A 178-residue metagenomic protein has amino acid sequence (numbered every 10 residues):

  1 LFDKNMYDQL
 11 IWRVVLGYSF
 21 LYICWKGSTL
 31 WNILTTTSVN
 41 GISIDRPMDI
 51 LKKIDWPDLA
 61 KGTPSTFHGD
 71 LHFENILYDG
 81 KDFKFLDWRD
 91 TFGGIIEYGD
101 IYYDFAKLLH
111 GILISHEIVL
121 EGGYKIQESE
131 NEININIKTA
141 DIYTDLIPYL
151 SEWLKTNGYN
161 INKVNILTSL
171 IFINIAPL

Functional and structural regions predicted by a protein language model:
L1-G27, H116-Q127, N131-L150, L154 (+2 more regions): Phosphate/pyrophosphate-binding loops and the adjoining catalytic core of nucleotide-dependent enzymes
L1-K4, L21-G27, N32-T36, D90-T91 (+3 more regions): A glycine-centered beta->alpha junction motif in the catalytic cores of kinase/phosphotransferase enzymes
F2-T66, K155-T156: An alpha-helical support segment within catalytic cores of ATP-dependent transferases
D49, I54, L86-D87, E128 (+2 more regions): A generic structural signal for ordered alpha-helices
L51-G99: Active-site acidic catalytic loop and adjacent metal/ATP-binding pocket of ATP-dependent phosphoryl transfer enzymes
L71, I161, T168-S169: Extended, basic/helix-rich recognition subdomains
F83, T91-L150, L170-L178: Active-site activation/catalytic loop segments of kinase-like enzymes and analogous catalytic loops in related
